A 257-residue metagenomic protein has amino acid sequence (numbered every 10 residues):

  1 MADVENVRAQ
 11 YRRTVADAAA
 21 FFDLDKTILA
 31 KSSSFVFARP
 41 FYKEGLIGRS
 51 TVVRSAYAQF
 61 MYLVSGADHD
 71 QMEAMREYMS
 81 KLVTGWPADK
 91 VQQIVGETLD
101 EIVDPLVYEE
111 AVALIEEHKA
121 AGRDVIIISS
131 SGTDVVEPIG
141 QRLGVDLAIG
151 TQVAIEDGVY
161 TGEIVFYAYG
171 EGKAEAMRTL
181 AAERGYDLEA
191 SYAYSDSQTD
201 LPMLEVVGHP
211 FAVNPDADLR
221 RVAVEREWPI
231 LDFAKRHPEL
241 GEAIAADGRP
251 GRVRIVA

Functional and structural regions predicted by a protein language model:
M1-Y11, V15-D17, Q93, D100-A257: C-terminal cap/substrate-recognition subdomain and adjoining C-terminal extension of metal-dependent phosphatase-like
A2-A67: Active-site neighborhood of HAD-like aspartate-dependent phosphohydrolases
D23-L24, E77-Y78, A148, V159: Residue-level signal for pocket-adjacent positions within structured domains
D25, A67, M79-V83, V165 (+1 more regions): A general boundary/transition motif marking the beginning of the first structured unit of a protein
L29, Q71, I127-I128: Short, surface-exposed helix-loop/turn micro-motifs enriched in polar/charged residues
S33-S34, L46-E117: A metal-dependent, Asp-based hydrolase signature
